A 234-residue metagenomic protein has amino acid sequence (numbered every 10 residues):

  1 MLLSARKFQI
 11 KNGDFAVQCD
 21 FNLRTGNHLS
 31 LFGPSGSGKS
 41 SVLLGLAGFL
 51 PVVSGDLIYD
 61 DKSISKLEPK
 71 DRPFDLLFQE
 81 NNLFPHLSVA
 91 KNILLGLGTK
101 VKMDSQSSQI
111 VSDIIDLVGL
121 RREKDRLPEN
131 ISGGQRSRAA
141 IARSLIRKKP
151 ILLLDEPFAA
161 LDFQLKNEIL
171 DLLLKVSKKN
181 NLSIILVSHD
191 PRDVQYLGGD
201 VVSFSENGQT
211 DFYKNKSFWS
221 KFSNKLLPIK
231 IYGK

Functional and structural regions predicted by a protein language model:
A47: Helix-to-loop junction immediately C-terminal to a conserved catalytic motif
S63-E80, T99: ABC ATPase NBD coupling module
S105-E123, L174-K175: Conserved ABC ATPase "signature" region
L127-I131, Q135: Conserved ABC ATPase signature
I146-P150: A short, proline-enriched helix->beta-strand linker immediately N-terminal to the Walker B motif in ABC-type P-loop
L152-E156: Catalytic Walker B motif of ABC-type/P-loop ATPase nucleotide-binding domains
E206-G233: Conserved beta-strand-loop-alpha-helix hinge in the C-terminal portion of ABC ATPase nucleotide-binding domains
